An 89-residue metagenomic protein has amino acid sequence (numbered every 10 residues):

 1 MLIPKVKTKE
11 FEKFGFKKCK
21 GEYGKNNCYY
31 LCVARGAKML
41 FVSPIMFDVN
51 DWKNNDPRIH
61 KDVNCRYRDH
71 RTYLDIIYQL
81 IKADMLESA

Functional and structural regions predicted by a protein language model:
M1, M85-A89: Short intrinsically disordered terminal tails
L2-K20: Amphipathic alpha-helical segments
E10-E12, I81, A89: Short polybasic/polar patches that bind polyanions
G15-F16, C28, M85-L86: Short glycine-aromatic motifs
C19-I77: Acidic, low-complexity, intrinsically disordered interaction modules
I76-M85: Short A/G/S/P-biased low-complexity tracts
